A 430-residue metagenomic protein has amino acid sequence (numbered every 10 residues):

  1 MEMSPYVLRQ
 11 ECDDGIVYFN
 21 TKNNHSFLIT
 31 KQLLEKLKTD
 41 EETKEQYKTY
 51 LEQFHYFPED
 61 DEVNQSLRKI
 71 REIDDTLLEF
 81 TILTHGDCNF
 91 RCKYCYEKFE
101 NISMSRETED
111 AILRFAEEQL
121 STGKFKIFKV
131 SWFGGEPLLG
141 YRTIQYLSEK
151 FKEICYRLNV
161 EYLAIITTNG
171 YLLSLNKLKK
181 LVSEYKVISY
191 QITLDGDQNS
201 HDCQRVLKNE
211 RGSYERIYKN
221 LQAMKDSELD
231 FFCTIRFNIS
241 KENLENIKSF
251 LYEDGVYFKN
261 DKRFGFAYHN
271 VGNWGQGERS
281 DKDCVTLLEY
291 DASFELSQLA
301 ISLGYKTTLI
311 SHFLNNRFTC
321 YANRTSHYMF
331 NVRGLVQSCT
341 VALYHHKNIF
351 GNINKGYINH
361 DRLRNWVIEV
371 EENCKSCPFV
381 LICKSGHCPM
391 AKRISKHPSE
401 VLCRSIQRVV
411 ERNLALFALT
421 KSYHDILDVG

Functional and structural regions predicted by a protein language model:
S4-L28, T43-T81: N-terminal [4Fe-4S]-dependent radical SAM core
D14, N323-S326: Short loop/turn microsegments at loop-to-beta-strand junctions
T21, F330-N331: Short, acidic, Ser/Thr-enriched surface-loop or helix-capping motifs
N64-N176, E184, I188: Conserved alpha-helical substructure of the radical SAM core
K98-I102, C203-R211, I394: Short glycine-enriched, charge-decorated loop/helix-capping segments at active-site entrances that position
L178, K186-Q198, R263-V271: Non-cysteine beta-strand/loop elements that form the S-adenosyl-L-methionine
N199-N323, V332-R333: Radical SAM enzyme [4Fe-4S]-AdoMet core and its adjacent flexible, acidic and glycine-rich loops/tails across
V341-G430: Flexible mid-to-C-terminal extensions adjoining Fe-S/redox cofactors in radical SAM and related proteins
